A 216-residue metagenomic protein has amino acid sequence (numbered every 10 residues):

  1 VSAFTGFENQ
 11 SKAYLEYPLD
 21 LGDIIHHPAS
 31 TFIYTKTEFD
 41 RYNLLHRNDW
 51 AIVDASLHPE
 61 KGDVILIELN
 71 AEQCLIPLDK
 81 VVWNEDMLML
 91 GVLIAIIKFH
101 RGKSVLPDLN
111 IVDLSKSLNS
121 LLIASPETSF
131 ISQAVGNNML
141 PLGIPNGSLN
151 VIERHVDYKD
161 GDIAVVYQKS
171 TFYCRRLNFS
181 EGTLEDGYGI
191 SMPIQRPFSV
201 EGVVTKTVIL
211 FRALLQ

Functional and structural regions predicted by a protein language model:
S2-Y17, H26-Q216: Acidic/glycine-rich C-terminal interaction modules and beta/coil loop segments that lie outside canonical DNA-binding
